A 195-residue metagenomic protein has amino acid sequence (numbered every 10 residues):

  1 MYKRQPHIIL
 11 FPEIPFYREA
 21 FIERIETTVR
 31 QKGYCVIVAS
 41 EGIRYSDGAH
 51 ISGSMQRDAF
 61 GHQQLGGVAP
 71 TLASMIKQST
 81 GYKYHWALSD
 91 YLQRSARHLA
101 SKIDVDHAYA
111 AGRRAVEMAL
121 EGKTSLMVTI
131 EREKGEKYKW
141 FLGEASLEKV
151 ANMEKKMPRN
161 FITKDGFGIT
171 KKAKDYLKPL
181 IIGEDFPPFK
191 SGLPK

Functional and structural regions predicted by a protein language model:
K3-H85: Accessory alpha-helical/coil subdomains and C-terminal extensions that flank or cap enzyme catalytic cores
G53-K195: C-terminal non-catalytic interaction/assembly regions of soluble proteins
